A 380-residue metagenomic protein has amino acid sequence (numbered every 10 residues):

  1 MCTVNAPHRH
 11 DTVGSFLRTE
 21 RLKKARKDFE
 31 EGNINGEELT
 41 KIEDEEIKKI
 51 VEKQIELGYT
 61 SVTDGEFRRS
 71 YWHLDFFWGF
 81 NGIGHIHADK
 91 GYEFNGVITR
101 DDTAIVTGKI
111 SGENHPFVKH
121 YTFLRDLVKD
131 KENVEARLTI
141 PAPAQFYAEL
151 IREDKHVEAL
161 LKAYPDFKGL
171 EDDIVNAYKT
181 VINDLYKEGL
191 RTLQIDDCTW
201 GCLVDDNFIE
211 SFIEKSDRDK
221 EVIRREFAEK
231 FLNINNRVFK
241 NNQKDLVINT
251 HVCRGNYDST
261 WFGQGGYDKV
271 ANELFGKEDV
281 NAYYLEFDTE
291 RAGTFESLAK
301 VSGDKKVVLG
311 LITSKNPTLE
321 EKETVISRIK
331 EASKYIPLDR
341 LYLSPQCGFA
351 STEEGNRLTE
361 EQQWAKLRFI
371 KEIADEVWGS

Functional and structural regions predicted by a protein language model:
M1-S380: Domain-level signal for soluble alpha/beta catalytic cores
